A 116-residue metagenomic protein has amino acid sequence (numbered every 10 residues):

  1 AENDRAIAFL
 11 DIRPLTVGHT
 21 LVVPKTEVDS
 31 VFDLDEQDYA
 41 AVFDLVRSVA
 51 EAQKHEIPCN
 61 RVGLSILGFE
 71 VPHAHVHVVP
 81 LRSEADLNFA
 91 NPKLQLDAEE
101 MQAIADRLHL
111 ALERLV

Functional and structural regions predicted by a protein language model:
A1-V116: HIT superfamily nucleotide-processing domains
